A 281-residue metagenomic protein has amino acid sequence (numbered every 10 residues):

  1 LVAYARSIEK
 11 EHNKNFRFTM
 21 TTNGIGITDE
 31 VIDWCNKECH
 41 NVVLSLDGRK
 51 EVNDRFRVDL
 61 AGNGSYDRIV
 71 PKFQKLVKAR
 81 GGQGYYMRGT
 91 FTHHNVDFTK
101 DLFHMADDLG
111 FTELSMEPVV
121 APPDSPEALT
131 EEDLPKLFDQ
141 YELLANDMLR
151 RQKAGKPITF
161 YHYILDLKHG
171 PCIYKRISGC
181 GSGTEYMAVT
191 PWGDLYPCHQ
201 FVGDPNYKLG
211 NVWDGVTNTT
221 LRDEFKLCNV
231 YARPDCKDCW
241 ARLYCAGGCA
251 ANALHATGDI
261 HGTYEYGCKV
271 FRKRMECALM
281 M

Functional and structural regions predicted by a protein language model:
L1, T22, G26-T28, E51-V52 (+7 more regions): Flexible loop/turn segments at secondary-structure boundaries
L1-V119: Radical SAM/AdoMet-radical enzyme domain recognition
E51-F56, E113-P135, P157-P171, Q200-N206: Flexible glycine/acidic-rich beta-alpha junction loops that bind and position SAM and/or redox cofactors in anaerobic
P135-H169, H199-A246: C-terminal accessory region of radical SAM enzymes
P171-I177: Short, flexible cytosolic linker that couples an ABC transmembrane/permease module to its adjacent nucleotide-binding
C180-G183: Short, small/polar residue-rich loop motifs at catalytic or cofactor-binding pockets
W192-D194, N206, Y231-M281: Radical SAM enzyme core and accessory elements
